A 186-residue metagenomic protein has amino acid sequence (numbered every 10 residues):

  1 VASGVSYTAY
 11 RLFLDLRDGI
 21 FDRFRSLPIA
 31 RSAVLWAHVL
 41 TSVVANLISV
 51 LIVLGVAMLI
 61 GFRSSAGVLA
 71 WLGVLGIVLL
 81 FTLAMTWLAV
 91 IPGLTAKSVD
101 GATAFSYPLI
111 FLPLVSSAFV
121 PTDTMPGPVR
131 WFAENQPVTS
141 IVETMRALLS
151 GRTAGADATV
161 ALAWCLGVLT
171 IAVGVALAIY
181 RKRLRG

Functional and structural regions predicted by a protein language model:
V1-Y10: Long, hydrophobic alpha-helical segments
R11-T41: Helix-loop-helix units of permease transmembrane domains in multi-pass membrane transporters, especially ABC
L14-S26, L47-A57, T103-V120: Hydrophobic alpha-helical transmembrane segments
D18-S26, G93, R130-E134, E143-S150: Short amphipathic alpha-helical coupling elements at transmembrane boundaries
R31-S106, T153-L177: Alpha-helical transmembrane segments and their short interhelical loops
G93-N135, T139: Transmembrane helix segments
Y180-G186: Short cytosolic juxtamembrane segments of multi-pass membrane proteins
